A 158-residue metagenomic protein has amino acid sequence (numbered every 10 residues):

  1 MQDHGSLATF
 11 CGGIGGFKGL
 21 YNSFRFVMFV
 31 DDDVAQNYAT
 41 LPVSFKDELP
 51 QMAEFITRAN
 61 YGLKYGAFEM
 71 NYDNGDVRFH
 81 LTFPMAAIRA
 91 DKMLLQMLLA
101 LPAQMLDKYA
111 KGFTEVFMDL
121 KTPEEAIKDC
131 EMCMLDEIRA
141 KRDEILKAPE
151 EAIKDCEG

Functional and structural regions predicted by a protein language model:
Q2-L20, A35, L41-P42: Ser/Thr-rich, low-complexity intrinsically disordered terminal regions
F17-N22, M85-I88: Short, charged/polar, Gly/Pro-enriched secondary-structure boundary elements
Y21-R25, L63-K64: Short, surface-exposed coil-to-beta transition loops
F24-K46: Intrinsically disordered, low-complexity regulatory segments enriched in Ser/Thr/Pro and charged residues
T40-G75: Short, internal acidic amphipathic alpha-helical interface segments that mediate docking to partner proteins
F68-K121: Charged, low-complexity intrinsically disordered regions
T114-G158: Short, highly charged C-terminal tails/helix-capping segments
